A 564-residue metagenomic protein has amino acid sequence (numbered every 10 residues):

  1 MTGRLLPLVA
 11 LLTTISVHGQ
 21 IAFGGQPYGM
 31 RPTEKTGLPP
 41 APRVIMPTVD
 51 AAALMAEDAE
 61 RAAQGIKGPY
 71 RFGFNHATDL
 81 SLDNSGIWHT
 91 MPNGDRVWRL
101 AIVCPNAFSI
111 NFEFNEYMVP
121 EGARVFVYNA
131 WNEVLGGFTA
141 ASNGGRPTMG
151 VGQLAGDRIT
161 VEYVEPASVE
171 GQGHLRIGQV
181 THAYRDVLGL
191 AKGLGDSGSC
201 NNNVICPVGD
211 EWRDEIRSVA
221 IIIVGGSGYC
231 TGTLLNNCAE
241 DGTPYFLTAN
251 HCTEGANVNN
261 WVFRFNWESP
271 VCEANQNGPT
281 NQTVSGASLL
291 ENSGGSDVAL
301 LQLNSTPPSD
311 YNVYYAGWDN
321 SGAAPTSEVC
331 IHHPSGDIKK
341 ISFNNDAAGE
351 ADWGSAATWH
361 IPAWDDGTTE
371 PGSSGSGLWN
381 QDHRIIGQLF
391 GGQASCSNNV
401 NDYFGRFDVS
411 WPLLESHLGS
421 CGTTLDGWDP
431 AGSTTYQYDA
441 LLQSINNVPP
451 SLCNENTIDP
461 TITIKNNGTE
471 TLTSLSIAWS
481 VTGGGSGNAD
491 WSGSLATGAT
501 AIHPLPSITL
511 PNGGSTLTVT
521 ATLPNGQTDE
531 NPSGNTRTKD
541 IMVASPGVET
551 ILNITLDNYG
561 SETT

Functional and structural regions predicted by a protein language model:
Q20-V97, R146-G152, D157-N236: Protease-domain processing segments flanking chymotrypsin-fold serine proteases, especially trypsin-like
M118, N467-E470, G560: Short, acidic/polar linear motifs in exposed loop/turn regions
V119-E133: Short, surface-exposed beta-strand/strand-loop-strand elements in extracellular ectodomains
S142-N143, Q153, L289-S293, S492-T500: Short proline/glycine- and polar residue-rich coil/turn motifs
L154-P362: Serine endopeptidase catalytic core focused on the charge-relay Asp
T233-T243, G367-L389: Catalytic nucleophile loop of clan PA
Y403-Q437, G534-A544: A recurrent domain-boundary module in secreted/ectodomain proteins
T435-V548: Extracellular/luminal regions of secreted and cell-surface proteins that mediate adhesion/ECM remodeling
